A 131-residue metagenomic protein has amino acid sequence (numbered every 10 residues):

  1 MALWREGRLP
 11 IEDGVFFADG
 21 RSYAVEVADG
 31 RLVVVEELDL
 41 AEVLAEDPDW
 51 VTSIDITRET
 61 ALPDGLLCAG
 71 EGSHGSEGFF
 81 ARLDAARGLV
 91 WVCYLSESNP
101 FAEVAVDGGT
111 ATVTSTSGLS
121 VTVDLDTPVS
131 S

Functional and structural regions predicted by a protein language model:
A2-S22, P48-P63, L95-G108: Repeated scaffold domains used in trafficking and secretory/extracellular systems, primarily beta-propellers
E26, R31-V33, H74-A81, L119-T122: Structural motif
A28-P48, E97-N99: Surface-exposed loop and turn segments in beta-propeller and other repeat-based domains that flank or scaffold
A41-T52, R87-L95, V129-S131: A short beta-strand motif characteristic of beta-propeller blades
W50, T60-L66, S73-F79: Long, positively charged binding patches that form subdomain-scale interaction surfaces for polyanionic ligands
C68-A69, V113: Residue position within the beta-strands of beta-propeller blades
A81-A85, D124-T127: Structural recognition of the beta-propeller blade-terminating site
C93-S131: Short, compact, well-ordered microdomains
